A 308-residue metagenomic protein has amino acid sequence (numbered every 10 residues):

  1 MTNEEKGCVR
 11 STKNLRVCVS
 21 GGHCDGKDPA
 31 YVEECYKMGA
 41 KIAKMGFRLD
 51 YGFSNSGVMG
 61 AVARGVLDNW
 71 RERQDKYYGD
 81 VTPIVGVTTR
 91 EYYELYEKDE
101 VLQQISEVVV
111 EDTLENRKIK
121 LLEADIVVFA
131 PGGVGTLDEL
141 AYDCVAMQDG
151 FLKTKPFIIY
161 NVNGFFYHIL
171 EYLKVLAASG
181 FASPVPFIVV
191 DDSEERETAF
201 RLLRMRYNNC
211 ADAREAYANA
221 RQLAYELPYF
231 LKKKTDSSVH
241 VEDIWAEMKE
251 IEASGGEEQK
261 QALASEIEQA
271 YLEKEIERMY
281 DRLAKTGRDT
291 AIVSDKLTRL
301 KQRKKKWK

Functional and structural regions predicted by a protein language model:
E4-V85: Glycine-rich beta-alpha loop segments
F53-P131, G135-T136: Acidic/glycine-enriched connector segments
S56-R64, F165-A177: Glycine-rich, charge-decorated loop segments at or immediately adjacent to ligand/cofactor-binding or catalytic sites
Y77-G79, P83-T88, A130-P131, E139 (+2 more regions): Short, acidic/small-residue loops that bind anionic groups at enzyme active sites
S179-N219: A charged, well-structured terminal subsegment
L203-D236, E242-E247, Q261: C-terminal amphipathic helix plus adjacent low-complexity, charged tail appended to glycosyltransferase catalytic
K232-V241, S254-K260, L283-S294: Charged, low-complexity interaction regions
S265-Y280, K296: Short amphipathic alpha-helical heptad-repeat segments
